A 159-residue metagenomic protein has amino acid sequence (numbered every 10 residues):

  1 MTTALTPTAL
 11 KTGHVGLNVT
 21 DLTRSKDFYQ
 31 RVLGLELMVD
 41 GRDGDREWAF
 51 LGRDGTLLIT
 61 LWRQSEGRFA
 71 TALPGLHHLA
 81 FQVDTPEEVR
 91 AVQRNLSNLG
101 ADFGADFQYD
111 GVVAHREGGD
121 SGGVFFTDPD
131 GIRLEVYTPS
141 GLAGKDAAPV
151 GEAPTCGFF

Functional and structural regions predicted by a protein language model:
T2-L5, R63-F69: Short beta-strand/turn micro-motifs at beta-sheet edges
T2-T8, Q93-R94, L99-F159: Vicinal oxygen chelate
K11-T20, F69-L99, G122-T127, I132: Vicinal oxygen chelate
H14, L33, E135: Short catalytic micro-motifs in class I SAM-dependent methyltransferases
N18-I59, R63-Q64: Core segments of cupin and vicinal oxygen chelate
K26-D27, R90, L134-E135: Alpha-helical elements of the RecA-like P-loop NTPase motor core of helicases
G44, R68, S140-A143: Flexible, glycine-rich phosphate/dinucleotide-binding loops and adjacent beta-alpha linkers at cofactor/substrate
D54, A72, E117: Extracellular/periplasmic catalytic domains that process cell-envelope and extracellular macromolecules
